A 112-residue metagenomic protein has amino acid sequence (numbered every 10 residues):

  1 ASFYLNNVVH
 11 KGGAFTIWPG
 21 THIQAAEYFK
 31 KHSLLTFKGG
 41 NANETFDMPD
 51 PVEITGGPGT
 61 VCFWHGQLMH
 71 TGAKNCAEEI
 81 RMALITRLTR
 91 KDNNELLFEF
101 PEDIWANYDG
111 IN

Functional and structural regions predicted by a protein language model:
N7-T71: Double-stranded beta-helix
S33-L34, V61-F63, Q67-N112: Non-heme Fe(II)/2-oxoglutarate
